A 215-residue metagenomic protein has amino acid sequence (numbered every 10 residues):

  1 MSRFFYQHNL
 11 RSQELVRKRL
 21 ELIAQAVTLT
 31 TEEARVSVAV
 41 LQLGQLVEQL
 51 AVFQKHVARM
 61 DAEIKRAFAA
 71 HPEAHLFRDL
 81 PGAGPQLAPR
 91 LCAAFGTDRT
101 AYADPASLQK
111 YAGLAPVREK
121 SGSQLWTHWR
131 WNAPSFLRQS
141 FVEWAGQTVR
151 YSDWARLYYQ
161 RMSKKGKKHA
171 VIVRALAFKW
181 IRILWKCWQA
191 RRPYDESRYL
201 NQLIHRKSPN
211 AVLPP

Functional and structural regions predicted by a protein language model:
M1-P215: A detector of single, family-specific signature residues that are central to catalytic or substrate-handling motifs
